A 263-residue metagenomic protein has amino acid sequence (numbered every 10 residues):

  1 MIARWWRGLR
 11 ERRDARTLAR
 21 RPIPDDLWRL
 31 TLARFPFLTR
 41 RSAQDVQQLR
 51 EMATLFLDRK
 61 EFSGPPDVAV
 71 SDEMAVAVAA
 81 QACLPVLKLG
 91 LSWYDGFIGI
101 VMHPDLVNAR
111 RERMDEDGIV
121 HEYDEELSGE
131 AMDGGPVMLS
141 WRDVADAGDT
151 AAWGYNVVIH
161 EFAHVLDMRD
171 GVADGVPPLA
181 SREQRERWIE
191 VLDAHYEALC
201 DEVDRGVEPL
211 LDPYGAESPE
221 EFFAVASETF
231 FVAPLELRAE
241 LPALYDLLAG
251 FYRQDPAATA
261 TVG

Functional and structural regions predicted by a protein language model:
M1-D26: Charged, compositionally biased N-terminal leader segments and the immediate start of the first structured element
A15-L18, D26-L27, A33-P36, A53-F62 (+3 more regions): Metalloprotease/metallohydrolase-associated module, dominated by Zn2+-dependent proteases
L27-R29, R41, V46-Q47: Extracytoplasmic entry segments of secretory-pathway proteins
S42, W153-D170, A224: Active-site recognition of the HExxH zinc-binding catalytic motif
S63-A75: Short, charged early-sequence alpha-helical segments and their helix-coil boundaries
